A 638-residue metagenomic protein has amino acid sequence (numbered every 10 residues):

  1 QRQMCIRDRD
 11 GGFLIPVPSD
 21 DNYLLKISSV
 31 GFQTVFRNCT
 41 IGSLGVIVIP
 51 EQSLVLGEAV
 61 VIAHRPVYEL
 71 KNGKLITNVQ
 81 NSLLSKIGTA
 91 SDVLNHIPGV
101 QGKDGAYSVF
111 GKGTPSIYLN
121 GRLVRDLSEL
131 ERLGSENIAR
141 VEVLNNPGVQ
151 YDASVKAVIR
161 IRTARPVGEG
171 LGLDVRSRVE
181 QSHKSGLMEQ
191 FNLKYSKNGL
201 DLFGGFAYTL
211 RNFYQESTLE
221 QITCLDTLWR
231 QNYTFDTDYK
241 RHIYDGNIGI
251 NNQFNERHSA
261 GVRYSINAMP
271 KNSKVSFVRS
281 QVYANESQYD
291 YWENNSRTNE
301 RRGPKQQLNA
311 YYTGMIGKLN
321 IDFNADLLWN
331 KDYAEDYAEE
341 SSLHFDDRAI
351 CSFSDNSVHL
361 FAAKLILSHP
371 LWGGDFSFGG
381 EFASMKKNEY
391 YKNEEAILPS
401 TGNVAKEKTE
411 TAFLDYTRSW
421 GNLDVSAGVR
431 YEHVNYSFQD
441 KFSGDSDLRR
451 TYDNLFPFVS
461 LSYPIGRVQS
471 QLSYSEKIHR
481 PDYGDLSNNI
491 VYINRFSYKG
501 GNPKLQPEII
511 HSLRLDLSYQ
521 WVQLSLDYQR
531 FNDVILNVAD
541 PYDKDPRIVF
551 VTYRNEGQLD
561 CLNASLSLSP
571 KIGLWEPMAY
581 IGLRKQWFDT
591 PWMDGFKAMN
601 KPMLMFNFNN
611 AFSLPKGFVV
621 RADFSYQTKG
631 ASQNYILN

Functional and structural regions predicted by a protein language model:
R2-I6: Short, small-residue-biased leader/transition segments that mark boundaries at the very start of proteins
L14-P16, H96, R122-G148, F191: Short acidic/polar hinge/loop motifs at secondary-structure boundaries that mediate gating or recognition
K26-F32, G42-L83, G102-D104, K112 (+1 more regions): Short, acidic, small-residue-rich periplasmic hinge/interaction motif at the N-terminus of Gram-negative outer-membrane
G42-I49, A90-V93, L127-S128, V143 (+2 more regions): N-terminal periplasmic accessory domains that precede and gate Gram-negative outer-membrane beta-barrel machines
R162-S177, E216, N232, I243-I248 (+8 more regions): Surface-exposed extracellular loop regions of Gram-negative outer-membrane beta-barrel proteins
D245-P270, N295-D440, P464, V468-Q469 (+2 more regions): Face-selective signature of the C-terminal outer-membrane beta-barrel domain
N356, T401-E407, D447-R450, I478-N532 (+1 more regions): Outer-membrane beta-barrel signature, preferentially recognizing the C-terminal barrel domain of Gram-negative
N555-G630: Gram-negative outer-membrane beta-barrel transporters
